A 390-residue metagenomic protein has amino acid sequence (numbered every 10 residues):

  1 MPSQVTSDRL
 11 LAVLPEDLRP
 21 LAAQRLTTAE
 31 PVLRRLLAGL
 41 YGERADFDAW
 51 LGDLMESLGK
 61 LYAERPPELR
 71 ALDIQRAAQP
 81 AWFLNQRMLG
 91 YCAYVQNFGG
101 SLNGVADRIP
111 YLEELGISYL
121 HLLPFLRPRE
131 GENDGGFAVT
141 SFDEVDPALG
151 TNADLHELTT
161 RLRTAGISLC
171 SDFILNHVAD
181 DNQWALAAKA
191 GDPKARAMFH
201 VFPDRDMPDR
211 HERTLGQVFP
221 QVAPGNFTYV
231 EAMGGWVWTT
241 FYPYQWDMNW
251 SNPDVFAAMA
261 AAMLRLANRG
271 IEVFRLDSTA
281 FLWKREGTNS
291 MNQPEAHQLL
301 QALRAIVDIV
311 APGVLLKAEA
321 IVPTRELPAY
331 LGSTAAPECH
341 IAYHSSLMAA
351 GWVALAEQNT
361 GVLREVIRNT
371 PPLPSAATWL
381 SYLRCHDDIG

Functional and structural regions predicted by a protein language model:
M1-S251, F256-A257, L264, N268 (+1 more regions): Acidic/aromatic-lined carbohydrate-recognition and catalytic surfaces of CAZymes acting on diverse glycans
Q79-P80, A262, A305, R368-T370 (+1 more regions): Generic recognition of flexible, low-complexity loop/linker segments
S168, V273, S381-R384: Residue-level signal for helical boundary/lining positions with a hydrophobic bias
D254-F274, L363-I367, P371-L373: An active-site-proximal structural segment forming one wall of the substrate-binding cleft that immediately precedes
Y343, N359-V362: Catalytic-core regions of glycoside hydrolase
V366-G390: Active-site-proximal substrate-binding groove within the catalytic cores of carbohydrate-active enzymes
